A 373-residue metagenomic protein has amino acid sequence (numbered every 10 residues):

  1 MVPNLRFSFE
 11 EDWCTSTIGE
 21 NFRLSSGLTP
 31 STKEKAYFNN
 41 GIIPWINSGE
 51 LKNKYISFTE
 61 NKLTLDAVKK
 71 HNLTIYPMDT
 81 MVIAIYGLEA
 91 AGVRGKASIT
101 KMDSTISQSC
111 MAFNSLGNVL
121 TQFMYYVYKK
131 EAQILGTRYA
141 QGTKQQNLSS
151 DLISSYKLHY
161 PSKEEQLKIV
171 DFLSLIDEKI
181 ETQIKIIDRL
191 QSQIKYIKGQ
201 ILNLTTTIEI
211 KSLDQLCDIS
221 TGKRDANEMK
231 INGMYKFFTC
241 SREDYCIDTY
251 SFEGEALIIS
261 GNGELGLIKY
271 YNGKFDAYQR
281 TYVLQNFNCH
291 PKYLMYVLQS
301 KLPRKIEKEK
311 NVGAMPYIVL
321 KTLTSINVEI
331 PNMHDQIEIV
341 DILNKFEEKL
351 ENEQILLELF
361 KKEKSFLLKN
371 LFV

Functional and structural regions predicted by a protein language model:
M1-D12, S155-Q215, N327-V373: Amphipathic alpha-helical coiled-coil/heptad-repeat segments
P3, D103-M111, A140-E164, D276-T281 (+1 more regions): A short glycine-rich beta-alpha junction/loop motif
R6-T29, N40, N53, S155 (+3 more regions): Non-catalytic DNA-recognition/assembly elements of restriction-modification systems
T32, K69-K70, G142, V312 (+1 more regions): Short, solvent-exposed loop/turn positions at domain surfaces that link secondary-structure elements or cap domain
Y37-K54: Short beta-strand/loop turn elements enriched in aromatics
N47-S48, F58-K129, T239-P303, E309-L323: A short beta-sheet element
G136, I306, M333: Glycine/small-residue-rich phosphate/adenosyl-binding loop
